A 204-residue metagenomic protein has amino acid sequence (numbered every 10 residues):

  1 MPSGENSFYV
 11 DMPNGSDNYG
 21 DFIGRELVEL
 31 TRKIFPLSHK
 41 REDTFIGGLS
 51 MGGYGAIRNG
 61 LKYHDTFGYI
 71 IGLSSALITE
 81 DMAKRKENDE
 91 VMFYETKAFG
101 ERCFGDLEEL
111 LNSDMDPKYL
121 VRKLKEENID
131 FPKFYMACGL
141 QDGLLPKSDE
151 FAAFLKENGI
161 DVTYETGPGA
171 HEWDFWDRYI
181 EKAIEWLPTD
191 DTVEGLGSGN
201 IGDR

Functional and structural regions predicted by a protein language model:
M1-R204: Non-catalytic cap/lid and distal C-terminal segments of serine-dependent acyl enzymes
